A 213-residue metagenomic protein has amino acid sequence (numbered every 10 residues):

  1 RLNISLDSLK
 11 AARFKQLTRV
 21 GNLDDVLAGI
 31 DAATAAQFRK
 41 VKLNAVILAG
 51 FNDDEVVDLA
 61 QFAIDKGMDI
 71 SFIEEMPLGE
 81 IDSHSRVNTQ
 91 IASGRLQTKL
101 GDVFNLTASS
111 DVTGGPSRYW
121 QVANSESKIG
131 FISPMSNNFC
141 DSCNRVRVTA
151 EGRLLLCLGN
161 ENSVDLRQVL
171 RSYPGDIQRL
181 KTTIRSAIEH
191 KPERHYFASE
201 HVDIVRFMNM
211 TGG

Functional and structural regions predicted by a protein language model:
R1-I73: Radical SAM/AdoMet-radical enzyme domain recognition
Q61-D65, E75-G213: Auxiliary Fe-S-binding modules of radical SAM enzymes
